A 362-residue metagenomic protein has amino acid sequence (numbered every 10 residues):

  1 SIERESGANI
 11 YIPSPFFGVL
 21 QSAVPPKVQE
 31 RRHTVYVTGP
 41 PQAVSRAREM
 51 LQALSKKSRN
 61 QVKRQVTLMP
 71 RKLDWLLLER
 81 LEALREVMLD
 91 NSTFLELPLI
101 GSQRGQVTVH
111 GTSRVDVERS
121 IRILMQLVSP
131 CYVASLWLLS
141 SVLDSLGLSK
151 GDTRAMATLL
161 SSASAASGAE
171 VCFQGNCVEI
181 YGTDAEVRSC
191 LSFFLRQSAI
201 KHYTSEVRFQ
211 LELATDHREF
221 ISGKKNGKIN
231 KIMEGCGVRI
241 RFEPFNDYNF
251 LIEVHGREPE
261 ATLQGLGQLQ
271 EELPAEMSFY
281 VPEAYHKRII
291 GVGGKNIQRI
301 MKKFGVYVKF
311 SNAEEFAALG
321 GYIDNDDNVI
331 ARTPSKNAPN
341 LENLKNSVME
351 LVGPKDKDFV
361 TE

Functional and structural regions predicted by a protein language model:
S1-E362: Long, polar low-complexity intrinsically disordered regions
